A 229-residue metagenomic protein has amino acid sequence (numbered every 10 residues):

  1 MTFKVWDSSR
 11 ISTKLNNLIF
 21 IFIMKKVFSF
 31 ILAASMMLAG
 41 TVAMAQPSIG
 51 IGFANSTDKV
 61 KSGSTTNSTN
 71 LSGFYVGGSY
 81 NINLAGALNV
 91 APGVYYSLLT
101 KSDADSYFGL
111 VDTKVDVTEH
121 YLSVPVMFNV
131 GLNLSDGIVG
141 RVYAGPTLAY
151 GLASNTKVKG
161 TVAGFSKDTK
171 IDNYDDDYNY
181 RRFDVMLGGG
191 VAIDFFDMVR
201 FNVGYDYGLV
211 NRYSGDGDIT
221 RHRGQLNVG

Functional and structural regions predicted by a protein language model:
F22-I23, T41-A45: Sec/Tat signal peptide C-region and signal peptidase I cleavage site
A39, N83-A85, N133-G137, F196-M198: Outer-membrane beta-barrel channels and translocator barrels
A43-Y80, G131, D136-V139, A144 (+2 more regions): Short glycine/proline- and aromatic-enriched beta-strand/turn motifs that initiate or cap beta-hairpins
P47-I49, A87-V90, D197-V203: Repeated loop/turn-to-beta-strand initiation elements of outer-membrane beta-barrel proteins
S48-G50, I193, H222-G229: Outer-membrane beta-barrel "beta-signal"
T57-N70, L99-Y121, G151-D184, N211-R221: Extracellular/periplasm-exposed beta-strand and loop segments of Gram-negative cell-envelope proteins, dominated by
S72-G78, L122-V126, V185-G189, D197 (+1 more regions): Hydrophobic, lipid-facing positions within transmembrane beta-strands of outer-membrane proteins
S79-N81, M127-G131, G190-D194, N202: Transmembrane beta-barrel domains of outer membrane proteins
